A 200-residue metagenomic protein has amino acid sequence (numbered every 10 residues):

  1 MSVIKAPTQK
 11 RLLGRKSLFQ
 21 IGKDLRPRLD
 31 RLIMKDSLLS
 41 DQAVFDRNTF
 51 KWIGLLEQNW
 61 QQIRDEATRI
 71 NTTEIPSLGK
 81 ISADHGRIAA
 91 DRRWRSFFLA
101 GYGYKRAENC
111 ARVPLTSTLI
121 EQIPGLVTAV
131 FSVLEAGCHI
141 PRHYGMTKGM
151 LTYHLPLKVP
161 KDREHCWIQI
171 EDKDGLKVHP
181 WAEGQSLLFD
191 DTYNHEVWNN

Functional and structural regions predicted by a protein language model:
M1-T147, I170-E171, L176, N200: Fe(II)/2-oxoglutarate oxygenase catalytic core
R69, V159-K161, H195: Short loop/turn segments at secondary-structure transitions that flank enzyme active sites
V127-F131, L151-H154, E164-W167, S186: Conserved active-site beta-strand-loop modules that form the wall/rim of enzyme catalytic pockets and either contain
V133-E135, G145-D162: Short, conserved beta-strand element in jelly-roll/cupin
R163-N200: Catalytic core of Fe(II)/2-oxoglutarate
